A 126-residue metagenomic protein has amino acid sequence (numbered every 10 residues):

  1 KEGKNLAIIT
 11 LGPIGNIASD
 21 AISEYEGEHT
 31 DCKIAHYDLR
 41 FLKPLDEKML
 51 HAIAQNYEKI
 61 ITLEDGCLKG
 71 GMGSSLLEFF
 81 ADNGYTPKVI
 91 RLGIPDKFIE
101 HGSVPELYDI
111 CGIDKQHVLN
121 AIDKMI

Functional and structural regions predicted by a protein language model:
K1-I126: Thiamine diphosphate
